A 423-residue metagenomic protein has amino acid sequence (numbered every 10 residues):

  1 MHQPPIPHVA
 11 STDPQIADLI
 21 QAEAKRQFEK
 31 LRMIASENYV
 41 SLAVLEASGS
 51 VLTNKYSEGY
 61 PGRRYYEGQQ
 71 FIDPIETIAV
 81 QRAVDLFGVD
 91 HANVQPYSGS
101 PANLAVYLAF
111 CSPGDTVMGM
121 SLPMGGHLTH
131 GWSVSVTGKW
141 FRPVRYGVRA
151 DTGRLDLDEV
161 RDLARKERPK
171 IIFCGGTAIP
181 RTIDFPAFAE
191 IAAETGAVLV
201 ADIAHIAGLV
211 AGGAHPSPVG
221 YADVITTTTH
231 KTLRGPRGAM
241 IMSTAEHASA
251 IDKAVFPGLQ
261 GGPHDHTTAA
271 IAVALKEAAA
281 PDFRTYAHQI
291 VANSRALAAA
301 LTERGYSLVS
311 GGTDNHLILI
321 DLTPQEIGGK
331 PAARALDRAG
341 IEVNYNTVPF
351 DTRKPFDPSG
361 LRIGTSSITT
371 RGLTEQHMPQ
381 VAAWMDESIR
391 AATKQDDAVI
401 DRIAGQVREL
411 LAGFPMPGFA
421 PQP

Functional and structural regions predicted by a protein language model:
M1-I78, L410-A412, P417-P423: N-terminal glycine-rich, Lys/His-bearing helix-loop that initiates the first secondary-structure elements of many
H2-P14, Q81, A292-N293, R353-P423: PLP-dependent enzyme catalytic core of the Aspartate aminotransferase-like
E23-A24, P216-S217, T232, L308-S310 (+1 more regions): Replace "in large, NTP-powered and nucleic-acid-processing enzymes" with "in large, NTP-powered factors and other
E23-E29, N54-P61, P169, A248-K253 (+4 more regions): Short acidic (Asp/Glu) and glycine-rich catalytic loops that position anionic groups and cofactors
K30, P61-G62, H91, G262-D265 (+5 more regions): Flexible, glycine/charged-enriched surface loops at secondary-structure junctions
P74, I78, R82-G305: Conserved PLP-enzyme active-site core in the AAT-like
A272, Q289-R295, G311-D321, T352-K354 (+1 more regions): A glycine-rich phosphate-binding loop feature that marks nucleotide/adenosyl-phosphate handling sites
S307-G372: Conserved PLP-binding catalytic core of the aspartate aminotransferase-like
